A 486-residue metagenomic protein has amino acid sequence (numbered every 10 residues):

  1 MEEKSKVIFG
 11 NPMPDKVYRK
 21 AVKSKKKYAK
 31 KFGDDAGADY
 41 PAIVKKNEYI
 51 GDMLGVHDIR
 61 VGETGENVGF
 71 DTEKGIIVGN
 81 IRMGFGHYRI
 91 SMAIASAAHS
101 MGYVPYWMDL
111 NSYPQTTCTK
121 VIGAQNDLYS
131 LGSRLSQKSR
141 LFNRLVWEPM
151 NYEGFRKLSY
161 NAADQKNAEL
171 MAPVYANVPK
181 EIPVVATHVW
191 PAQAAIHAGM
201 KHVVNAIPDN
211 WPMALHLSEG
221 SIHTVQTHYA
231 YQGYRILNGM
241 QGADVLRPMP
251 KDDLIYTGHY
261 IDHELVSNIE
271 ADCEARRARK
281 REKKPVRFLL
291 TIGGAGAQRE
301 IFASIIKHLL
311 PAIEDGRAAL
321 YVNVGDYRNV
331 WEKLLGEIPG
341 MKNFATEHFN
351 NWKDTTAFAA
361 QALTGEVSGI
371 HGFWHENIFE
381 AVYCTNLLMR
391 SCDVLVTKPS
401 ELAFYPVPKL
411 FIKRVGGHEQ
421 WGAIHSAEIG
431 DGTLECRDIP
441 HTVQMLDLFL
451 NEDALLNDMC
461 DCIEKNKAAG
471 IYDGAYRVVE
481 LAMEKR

Functional and structural regions predicted by a protein language model:
M1-V61, M92-E169, G325-W331, G336-I370: Conserved N-terminal ligand/cofactor-binding loop architecture of enzyme catalytic domains
G84-F85, R89-S96, L135-P250: Active-site and donor-binding regions of nucleotide-sugar-utilizing enzymes
I222-K307, N323-N329: A nucleotide-sugar donor-handling region in carbohydrate enzymes
K280-M389: Donor-nucleotide binding loops and adjacent catalytic segments primarily of GT-B fold Leloir glycosyltransferases
A381-W421: A donor-sugar binding/catalytic signature common to diverse glycosyltransferases and related nucleotide-sugar
G417-M445: Change "using UDP/GDP/dTDP sugars" to "using nucleotide sugars
D447-E464: Conserved donor-nucleotide binding/catalytic region of nucleotide-linked donor-dependent transferases
A469-R486: C-terminal alpha-helical cap of glycosyltransferases
